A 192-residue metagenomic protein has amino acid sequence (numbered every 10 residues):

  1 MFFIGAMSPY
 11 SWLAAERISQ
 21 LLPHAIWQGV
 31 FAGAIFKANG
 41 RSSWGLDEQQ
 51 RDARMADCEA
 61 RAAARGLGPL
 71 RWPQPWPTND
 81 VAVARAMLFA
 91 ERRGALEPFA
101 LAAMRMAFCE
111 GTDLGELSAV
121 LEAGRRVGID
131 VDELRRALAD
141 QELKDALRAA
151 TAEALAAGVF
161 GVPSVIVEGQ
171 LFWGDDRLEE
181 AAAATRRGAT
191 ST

Functional and structural regions predicted by a protein language model:
M1: Beta1/beta-strand and adjacent pyrophosphate-binding region of the FAD-binding site in flavoprotein oxidoreductases
I4-H24, R105-T192: C-terminal cap of thioredoxin/glutaredoxin-like
A6, Y10-E110: Structural alpha/beta surface segment adjacent to cysteine/selenocysteine redox centers across thiol/disulfide enzymes
